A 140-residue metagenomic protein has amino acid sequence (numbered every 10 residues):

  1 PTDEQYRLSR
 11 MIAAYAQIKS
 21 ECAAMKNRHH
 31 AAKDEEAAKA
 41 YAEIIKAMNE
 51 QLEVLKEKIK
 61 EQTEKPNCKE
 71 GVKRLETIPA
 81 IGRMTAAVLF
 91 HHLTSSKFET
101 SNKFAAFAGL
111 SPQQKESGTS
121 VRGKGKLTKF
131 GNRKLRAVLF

Functional and structural regions predicted by a protein language model:
P1-R74: Long, charge-rich intrinsically disordered scaffolds of nucleic-acid metabolism proteins
R7, L52-L55, P79-G82, K115 (+1 more regions): A short alpha-helix capping/helix-coil boundary motif
R7, R74-T77, K103, V138: Residue-level recognition of specific faces of alpha-helices
A32, E36, P66, I81-M84 (+1 more regions): Residue-level signal for short amphipathic helical patches enriched in basic/charged and nearby hydrophobic residues
A42, V72, E76, R83-F90: Short, well-structured alpha-helical segments
G71-P79, K126-F130: Cytochrome P450 C-terminal beta-domain/meander region
R83, A87-F140: Phosphate-backbone recognition surface of nucleic-acid-processing proteins
